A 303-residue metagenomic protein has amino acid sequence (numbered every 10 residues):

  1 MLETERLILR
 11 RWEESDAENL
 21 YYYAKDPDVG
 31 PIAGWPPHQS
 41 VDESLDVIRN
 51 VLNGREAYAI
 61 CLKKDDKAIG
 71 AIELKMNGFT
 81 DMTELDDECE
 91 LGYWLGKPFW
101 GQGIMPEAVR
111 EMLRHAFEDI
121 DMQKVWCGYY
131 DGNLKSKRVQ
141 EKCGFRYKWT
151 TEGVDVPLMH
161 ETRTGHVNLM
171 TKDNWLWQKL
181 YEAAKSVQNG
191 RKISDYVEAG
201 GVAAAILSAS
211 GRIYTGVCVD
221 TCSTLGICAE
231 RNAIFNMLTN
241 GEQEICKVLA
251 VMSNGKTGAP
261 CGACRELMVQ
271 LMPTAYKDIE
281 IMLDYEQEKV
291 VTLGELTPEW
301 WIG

Functional and structural regions predicted by a protein language model:
M1-D28, C61-L176: Acyl-donor (CoA/ACP) binding surface of acyl/acetyltransferases
D28-R49: Conserved GNAT-fold acetyl-CoA-binding loop/helix
I48-C61, G70, V197: A short helix-loop-beta-strand connector motif used in the catalytic cores of GNAT acetyltransferases and, in some
A57-K63, A205, L283: Cytosolic beta-strand hydrophobic patch enriched in CBS
A71, T215-G216: Short glycine-/small-residue motifs
L176-S194, E242-G303: C-terminal binding/interaction regions
E198-S208: Short beta-strand scaffold segments in enzyme catalytic cores
V217-A229: Compact, glycine-rich, soluble single-domain proteins
